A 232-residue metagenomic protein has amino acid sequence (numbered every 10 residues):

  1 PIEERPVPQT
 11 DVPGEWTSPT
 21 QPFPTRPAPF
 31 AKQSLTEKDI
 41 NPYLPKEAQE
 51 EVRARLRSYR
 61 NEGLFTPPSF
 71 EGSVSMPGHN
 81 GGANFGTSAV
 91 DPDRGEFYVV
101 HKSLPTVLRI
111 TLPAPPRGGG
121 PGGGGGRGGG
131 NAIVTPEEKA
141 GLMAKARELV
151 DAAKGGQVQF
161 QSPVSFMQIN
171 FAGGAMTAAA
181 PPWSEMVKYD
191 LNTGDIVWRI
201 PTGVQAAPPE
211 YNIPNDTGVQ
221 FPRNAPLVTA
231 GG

Functional and structural regions predicted by a protein language model:
P1-G232: Noncatalytic, solvent-exposed loop/strand surfaces of beta-propeller-type extracellular/periplasmic domains
